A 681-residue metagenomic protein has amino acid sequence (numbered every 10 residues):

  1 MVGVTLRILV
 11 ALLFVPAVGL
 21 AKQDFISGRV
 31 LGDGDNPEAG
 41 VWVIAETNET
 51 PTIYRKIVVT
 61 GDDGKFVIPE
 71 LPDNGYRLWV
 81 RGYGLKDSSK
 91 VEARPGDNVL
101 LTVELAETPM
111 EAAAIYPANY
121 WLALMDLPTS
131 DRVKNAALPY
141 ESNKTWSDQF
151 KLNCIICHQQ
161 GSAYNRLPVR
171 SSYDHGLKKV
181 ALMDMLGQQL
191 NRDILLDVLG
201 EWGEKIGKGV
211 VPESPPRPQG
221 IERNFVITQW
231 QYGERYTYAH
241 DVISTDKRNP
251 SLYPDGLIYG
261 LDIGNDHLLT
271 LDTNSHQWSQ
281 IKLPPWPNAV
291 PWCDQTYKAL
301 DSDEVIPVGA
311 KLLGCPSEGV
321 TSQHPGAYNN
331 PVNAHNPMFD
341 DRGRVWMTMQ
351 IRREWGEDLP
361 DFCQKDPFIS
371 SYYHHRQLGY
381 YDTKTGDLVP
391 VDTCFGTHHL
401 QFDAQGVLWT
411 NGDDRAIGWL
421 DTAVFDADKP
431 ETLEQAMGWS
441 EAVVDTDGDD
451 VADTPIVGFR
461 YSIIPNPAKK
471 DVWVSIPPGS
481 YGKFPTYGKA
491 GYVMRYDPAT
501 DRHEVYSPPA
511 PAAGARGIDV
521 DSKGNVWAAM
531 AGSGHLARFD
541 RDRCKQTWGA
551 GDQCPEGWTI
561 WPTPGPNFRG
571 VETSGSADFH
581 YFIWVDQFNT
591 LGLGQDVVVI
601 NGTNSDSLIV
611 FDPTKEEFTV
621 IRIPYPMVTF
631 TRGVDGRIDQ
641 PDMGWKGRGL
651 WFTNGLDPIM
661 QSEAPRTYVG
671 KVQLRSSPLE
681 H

Functional and structural regions predicted by a protein language model:
S27-E38: Structural motif
N36-E38, V67-G75, Y83: Short Pro-Gly-centered beta-turn/loop motif in secreted/extracellular proteins
N48-K65, E70: Short, acidic Ser/Thr/Gly-rich low-complexity loop/linker segments typical of extracellular and cell-surface proteins
E49-I53, G75-E92: A short, solvent-exposed loop/turn motif at the edges and junctions of modular extracellular/periplasmic domains
F150-S162, L199: The canonical Cys-X-X-Cys-His
E234-P254, A299, G326-R342, H399-Q405 (+5 more regions): Structural signature of eukaryotic scaffold interfaces centered on beta-propeller domains
C293, L300-S302, M347-H375, R415-T432 (+3 more regions): Short, conserved, GDST-rich strand-edge loop motifs in beta-rich repeat architectures
H535-R538, M627-H681: Blade-level signature of beta-propeller repeat domains, shared across WD40, Kelch, NHL, RCC1 and BNR/Asp-box propellers
